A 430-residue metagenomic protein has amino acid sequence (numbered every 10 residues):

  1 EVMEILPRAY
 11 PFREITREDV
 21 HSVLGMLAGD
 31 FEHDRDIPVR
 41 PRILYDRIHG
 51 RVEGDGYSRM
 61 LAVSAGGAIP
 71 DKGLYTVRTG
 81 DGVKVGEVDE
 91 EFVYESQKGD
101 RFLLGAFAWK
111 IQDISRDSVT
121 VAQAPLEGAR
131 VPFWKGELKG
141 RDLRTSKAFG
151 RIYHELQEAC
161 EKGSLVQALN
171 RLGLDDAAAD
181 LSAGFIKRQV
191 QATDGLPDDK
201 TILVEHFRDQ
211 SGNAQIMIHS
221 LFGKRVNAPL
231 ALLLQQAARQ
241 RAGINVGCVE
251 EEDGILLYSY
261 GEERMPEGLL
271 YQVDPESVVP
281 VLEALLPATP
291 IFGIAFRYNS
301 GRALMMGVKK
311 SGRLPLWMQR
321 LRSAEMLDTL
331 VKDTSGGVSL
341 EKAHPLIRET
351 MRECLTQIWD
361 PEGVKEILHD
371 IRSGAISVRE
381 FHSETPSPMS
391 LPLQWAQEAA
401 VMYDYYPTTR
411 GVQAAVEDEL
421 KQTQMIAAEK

Functional and structural regions predicted by a protein language model:
M3-L74, V88, P132, G140-K430: Extended, highly charged accessory segments
I69-D71, S96, F102: Short, well-ordered loop/turn sites that connect or cap secondary structure elements
T76-T79, A122: Short, acidic/hydrophobic/Gly-rich beta-strand patch recurrent on exposed beta strands that often constitutes part
G80, G105-A106: Short strand-coil-strand connectors
V83-G99, S182: Flexible, glycine/threonine-enriched loop-and-boundary segments that flank and lead into catalytic domains of large
L103-L104, V121: Short hydrophobic-aromatic micro-motifs
F107-S115: Short beta-strand-centered aromatic/proline hotspots
S115-P132: Short, solvent-exposed secondary-structure boundary/capping segments
